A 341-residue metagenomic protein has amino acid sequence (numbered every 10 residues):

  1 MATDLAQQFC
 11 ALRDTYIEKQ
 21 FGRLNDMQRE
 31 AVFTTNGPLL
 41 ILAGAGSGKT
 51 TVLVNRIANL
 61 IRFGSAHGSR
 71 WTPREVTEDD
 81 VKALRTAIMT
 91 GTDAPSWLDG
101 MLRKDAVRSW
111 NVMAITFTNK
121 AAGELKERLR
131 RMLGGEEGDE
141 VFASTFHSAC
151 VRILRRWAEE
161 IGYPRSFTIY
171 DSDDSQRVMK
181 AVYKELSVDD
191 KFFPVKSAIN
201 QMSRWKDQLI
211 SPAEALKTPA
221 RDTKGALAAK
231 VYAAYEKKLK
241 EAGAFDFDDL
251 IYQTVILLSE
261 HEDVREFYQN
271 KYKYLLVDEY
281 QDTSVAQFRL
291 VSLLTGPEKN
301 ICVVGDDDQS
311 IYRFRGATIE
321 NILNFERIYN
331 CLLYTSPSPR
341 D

Functional and structural regions predicted by a protein language model:
A2-Y163, I169, E266, E320 (+1 more regions): P-loop NTPase Walker
T35, F117, E137-V141, A158-D249 (+2 more regions): ATP-hydrolysis module of ASCE/P-loop NTPase motor domains, specifically the Walker B Asp-Glu catalytic pair
R74-T77, P297-R315, I328-L333: Conserved phosphoryl-transfer catalytic core
G91-W97, F146-C150, L227-Y274, S284-L290: Conserved helicase/translocase P-loop NTPase motor core
E279: Walker B catalytic acidic pair
Q287-K299, N324: Short, conserved "post-DEAD/DEAH" coupling segment immediately C-terminal to helicase motif II within the SF2/RecA-like
Y334-D341: Conserved small/polar residues in nucleotide/adenosyl-binding loops
